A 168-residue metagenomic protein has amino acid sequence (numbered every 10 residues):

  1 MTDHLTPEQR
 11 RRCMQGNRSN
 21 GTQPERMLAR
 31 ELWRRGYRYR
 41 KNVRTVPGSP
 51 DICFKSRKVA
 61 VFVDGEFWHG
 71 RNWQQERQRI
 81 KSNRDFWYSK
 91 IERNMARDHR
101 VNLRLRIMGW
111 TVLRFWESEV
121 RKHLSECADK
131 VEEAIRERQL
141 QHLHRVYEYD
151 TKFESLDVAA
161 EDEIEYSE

Functional and structural regions predicted by a protein language model:
M1-R114, S118-E168: Nucleic-acid endo/exonuclease domains
